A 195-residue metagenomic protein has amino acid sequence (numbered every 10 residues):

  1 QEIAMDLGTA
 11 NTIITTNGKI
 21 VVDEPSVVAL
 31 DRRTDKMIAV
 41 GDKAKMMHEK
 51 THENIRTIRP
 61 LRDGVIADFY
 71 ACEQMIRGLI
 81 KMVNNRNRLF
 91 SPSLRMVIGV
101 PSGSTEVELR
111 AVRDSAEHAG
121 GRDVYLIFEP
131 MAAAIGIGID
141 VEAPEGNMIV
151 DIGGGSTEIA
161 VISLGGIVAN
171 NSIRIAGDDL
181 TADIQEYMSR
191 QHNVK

Functional and structural regions predicted by a protein language model:
Q1-I152, A160-K195: Nucleotide/phosphate-binding catalytic cleft detector across ATP-hydrolyzing and phosphate-transferring enzymes
